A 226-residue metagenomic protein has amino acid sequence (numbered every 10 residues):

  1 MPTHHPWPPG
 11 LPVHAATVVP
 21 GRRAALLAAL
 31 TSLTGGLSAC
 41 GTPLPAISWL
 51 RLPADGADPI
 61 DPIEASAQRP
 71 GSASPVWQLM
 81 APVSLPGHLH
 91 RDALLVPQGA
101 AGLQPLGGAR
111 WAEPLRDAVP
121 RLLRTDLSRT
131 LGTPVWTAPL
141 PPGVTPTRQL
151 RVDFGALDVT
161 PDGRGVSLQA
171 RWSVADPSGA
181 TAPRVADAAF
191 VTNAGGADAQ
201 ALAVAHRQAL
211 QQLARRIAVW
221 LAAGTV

Functional and structural regions predicted by a protein language model:
M1-L37: N-terminal secretory signal peptides
G36-G56: Bacterial Sec signal peptide processing site at the extreme N-terminus
R51-S72, H88-H90: Compositionally biased, proline/threonine/alanine/serine-rich low-complexity intrinsically disordered stretches
P75-T145: N-terminal segment of the mature soluble domain
W77-P82, L95, Q149-D153, S167-S173 (+1 more regions): Soluble periplasmic/extracytoplasmic beta-strand elements of cell-envelope proteins
Q104-A109, S178-V219: Short secondary-structure boundary motifs at beta->alpha junctions and helix caps
P141-D158, V191-G195: Short, charged, surface-exposed interaction patches
D158-T192: Amphipathic beta-strand/beta-sheet edge segments enriched in Tyr/Trp
